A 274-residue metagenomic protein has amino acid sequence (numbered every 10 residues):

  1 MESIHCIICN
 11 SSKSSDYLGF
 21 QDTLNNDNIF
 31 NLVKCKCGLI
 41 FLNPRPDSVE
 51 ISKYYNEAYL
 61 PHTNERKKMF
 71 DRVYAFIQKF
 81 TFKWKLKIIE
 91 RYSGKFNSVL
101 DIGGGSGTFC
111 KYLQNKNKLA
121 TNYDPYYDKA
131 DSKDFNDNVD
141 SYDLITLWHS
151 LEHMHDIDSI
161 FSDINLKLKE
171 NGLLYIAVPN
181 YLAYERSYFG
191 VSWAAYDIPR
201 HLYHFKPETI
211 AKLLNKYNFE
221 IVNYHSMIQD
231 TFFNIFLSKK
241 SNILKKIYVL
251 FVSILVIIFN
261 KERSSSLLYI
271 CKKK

Functional and structural regions predicted by a protein language model:
M1-W148, I157-F161, S226-Q229, S238-K239 (+1 more regions): Conserved N-terminal segment of class I S-adenosyl-L-methionine
F82-I102, I164-I176, Y184-S187, V191-A194: Long, low-complexity, intrinsically disordered polar/charged segments
F96, N117-L119, N171, N218-I221: A generic structural signal for alpha->beta connector loops
H155-D163, L173-I270: S-adenosyl-L-methionine-dependent methyltransferase catalytic module, highlighting the catalytic core
K273-K274: Generic C-terminal helix-cap and adjacent flexible tail
